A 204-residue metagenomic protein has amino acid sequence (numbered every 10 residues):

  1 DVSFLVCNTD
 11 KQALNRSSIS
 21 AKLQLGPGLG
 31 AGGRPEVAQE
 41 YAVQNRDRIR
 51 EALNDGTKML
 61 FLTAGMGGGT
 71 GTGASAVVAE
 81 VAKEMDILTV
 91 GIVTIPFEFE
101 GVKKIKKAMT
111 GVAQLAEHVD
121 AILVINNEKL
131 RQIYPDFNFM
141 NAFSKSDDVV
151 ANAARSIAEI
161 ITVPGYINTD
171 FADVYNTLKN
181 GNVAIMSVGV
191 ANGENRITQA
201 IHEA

Functional and structural regions predicted by a protein language model:
D1-E203: Tubulin/FtsZ superfamily GTPase core signature
